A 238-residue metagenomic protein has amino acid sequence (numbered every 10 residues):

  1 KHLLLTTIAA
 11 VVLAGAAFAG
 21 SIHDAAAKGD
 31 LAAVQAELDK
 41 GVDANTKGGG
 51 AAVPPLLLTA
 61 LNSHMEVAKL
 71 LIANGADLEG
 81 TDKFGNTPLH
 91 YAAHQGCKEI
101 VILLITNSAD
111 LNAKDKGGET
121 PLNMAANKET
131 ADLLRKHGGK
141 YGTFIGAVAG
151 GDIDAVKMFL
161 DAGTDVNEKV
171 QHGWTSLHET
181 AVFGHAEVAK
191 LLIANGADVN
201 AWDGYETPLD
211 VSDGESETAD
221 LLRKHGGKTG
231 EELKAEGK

Functional and structural regions predicted by a protein language model:
K1-L5: Bacterial N-terminal signal peptides that target proteins for export
T7-I8, V12-D24, N107, A126-G150 (+1 more regions): Ankyrin-repeat-protein effector appendages
A19-D24, K47-P55, T81-T87, K114-T120 (+4 more regions): Ankyrin-repeat boundary/"N-cap" motif
D24-K28, L58-H64, Y91-C97, M124-K128 (+3 more regions): Ankyrin repeat A-helix N-terminal signature
A33, E66-V67, E99-I100, E129-T130 (+3 more regions): Conserved ankyrin/ankyrin-like repeat signature
L38-D43, K69-D77, I102-D110, R135-G139 (+3 more regions): Ankyrin repeat domain, specifically the short helix-to-loop turn at the C-terminus of the second helix of each repeat
D39-V67, T164, E168-W174, H178-F183: N-terminal, post-signal-peptide region of Sec/Tat-exported proteins
T59-A60, A76, P88, A92 (+7 more regions): Small-residue (primarily alanine) positions within well-ordered alpha-helices, especially packing/interaction faces
